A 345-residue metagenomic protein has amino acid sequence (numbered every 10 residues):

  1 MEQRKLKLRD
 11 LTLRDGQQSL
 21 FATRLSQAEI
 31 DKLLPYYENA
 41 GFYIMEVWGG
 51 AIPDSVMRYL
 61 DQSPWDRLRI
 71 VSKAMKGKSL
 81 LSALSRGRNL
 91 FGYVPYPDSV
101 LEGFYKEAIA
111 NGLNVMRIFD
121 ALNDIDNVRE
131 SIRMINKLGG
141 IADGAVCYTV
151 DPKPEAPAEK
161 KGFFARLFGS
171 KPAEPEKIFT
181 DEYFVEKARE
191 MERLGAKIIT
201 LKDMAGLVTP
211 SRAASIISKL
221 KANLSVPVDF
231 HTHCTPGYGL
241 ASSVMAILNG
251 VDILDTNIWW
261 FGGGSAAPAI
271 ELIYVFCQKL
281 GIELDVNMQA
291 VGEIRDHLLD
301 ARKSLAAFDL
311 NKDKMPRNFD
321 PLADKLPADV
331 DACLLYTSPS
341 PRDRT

Functional and structural regions predicted by a protein language model:
L8-L11, M45-V47, S79-S85, M116 (+4 more regions): Hydrophobic faces of well-ordered beta-strands that scaffold small-molecule active sites in alpha/beta enzyme cores
G16, I118, I199, G250: Conserved, mostly hydrophobic/aromatic
G49-R129, V146-F184: Active-site beta->alpha loop and helix N-cap motifs at the rims of alpha/beta catalytic domains
R58-S82, R133-G144, A214-F230, L280: Alpha-helix-loop-beta-strand connector modules within alpha/beta enzyme cores
D61-W65, A121-L138, D181, G206-L220 (+1 more regions): Active-site-adjacent beta->alpha loops and helix N-cap segments on the catalytic face of soluble alpha/beta enzymes
Y238-N249: Catalytic cores of alpha/beta
D252-A266: Glycine-rich phosphate-binding active-site loops on the catalytic face of alpha/beta enzymes
Y336-T345: Conserved small/polar residues in nucleotide/adenosyl-binding loops
